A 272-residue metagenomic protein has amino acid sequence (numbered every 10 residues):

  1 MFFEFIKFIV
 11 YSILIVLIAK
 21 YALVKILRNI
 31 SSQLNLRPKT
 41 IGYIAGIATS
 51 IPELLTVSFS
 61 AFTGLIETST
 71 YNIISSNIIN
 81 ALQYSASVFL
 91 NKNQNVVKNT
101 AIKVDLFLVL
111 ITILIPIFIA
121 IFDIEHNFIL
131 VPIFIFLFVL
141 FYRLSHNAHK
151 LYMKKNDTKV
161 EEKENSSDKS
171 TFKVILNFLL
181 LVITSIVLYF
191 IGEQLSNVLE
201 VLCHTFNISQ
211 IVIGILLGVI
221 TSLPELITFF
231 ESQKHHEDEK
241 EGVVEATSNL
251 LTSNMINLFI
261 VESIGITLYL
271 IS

Functional and structural regions predicted by a protein language model:
M1-S272: Hydrophobic alpha-helical segments, chiefly the membrane-spanning helices and signal/signal-anchor peptides
